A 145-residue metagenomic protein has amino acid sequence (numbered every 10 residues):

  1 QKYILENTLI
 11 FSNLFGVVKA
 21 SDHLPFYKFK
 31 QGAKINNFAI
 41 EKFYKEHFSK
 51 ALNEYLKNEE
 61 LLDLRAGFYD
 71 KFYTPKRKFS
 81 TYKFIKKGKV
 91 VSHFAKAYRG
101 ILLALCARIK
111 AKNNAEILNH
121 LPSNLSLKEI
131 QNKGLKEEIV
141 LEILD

Functional and structural regions predicted by a protein language model:
Q1-D145: Internal, well-folded beta-alpha domain core
